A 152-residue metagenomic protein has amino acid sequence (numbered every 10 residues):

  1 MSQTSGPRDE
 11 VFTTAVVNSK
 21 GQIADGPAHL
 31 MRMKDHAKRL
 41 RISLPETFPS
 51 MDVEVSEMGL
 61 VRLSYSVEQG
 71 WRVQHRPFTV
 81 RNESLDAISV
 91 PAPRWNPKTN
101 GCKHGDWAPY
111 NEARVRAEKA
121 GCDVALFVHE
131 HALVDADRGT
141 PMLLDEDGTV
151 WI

Functional and structural regions predicted by a protein language model:
M1-A132: Conserved alpha/beta cores of soluble small-molecule-handling proteins
A132-I152: Glycine- and Gly-Pro-enriched alpha-helical subdomains that act as flexible, kink-prone "lid/hinge" or packing modules
